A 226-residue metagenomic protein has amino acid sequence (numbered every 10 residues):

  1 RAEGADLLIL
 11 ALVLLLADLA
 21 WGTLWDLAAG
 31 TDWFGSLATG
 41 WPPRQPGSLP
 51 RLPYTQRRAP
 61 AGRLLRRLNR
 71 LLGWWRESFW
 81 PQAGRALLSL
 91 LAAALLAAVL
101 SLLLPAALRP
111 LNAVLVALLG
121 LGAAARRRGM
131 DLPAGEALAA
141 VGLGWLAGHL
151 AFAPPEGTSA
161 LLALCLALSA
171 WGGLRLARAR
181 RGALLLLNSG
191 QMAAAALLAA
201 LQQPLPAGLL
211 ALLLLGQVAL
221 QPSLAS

Functional and structural regions predicted by a protein language model:
R1, A134-F152, L186-A199, S226: Small-residue-rich segments of transmembrane alpha-helices in multi-pass membrane proteins, especially helix faces
A2-L7: Short, hydrophobic transmembrane alpha-helix segments
L8-W33: Hydrophobic alpha-helical membrane-embedded segments
A17-W25, A92, L96-A97, G144 (+2 more regions): Alpha-helical transmembrane segments of multipass membrane proteins
G22-G30, L118-D131, G172-R180, V218-A225: C-terminal ends of transmembrane helices
P42-A106, A160-C165, G182-Q217: Multi-pass membrane catalytic core of lipid/isoprenoid biosynthesis enzymes
F79-A153: Intramembrane alpha-helical segments
G135-G182: Functional transmembrane core segments of multi-pass inner-membrane proteins
